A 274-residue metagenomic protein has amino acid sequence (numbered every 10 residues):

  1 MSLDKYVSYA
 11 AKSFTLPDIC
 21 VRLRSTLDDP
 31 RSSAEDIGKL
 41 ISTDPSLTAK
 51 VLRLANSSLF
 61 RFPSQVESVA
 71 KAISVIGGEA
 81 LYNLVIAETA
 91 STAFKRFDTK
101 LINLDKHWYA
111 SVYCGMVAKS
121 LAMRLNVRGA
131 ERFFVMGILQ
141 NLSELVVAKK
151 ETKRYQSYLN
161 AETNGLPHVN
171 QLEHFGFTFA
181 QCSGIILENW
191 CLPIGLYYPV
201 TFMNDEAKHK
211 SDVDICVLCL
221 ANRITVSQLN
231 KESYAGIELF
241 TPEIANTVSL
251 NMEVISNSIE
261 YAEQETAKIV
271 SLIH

Functional and structural regions predicted by a protein language model:
M1-I138, L142-K153, T163, Q171-L239 (+1 more regions): Conserved alpha-helical "signature site" that marks functionally important helical segments or helix/loop junctions
M1-K5, H209, E243-H274: Terminal helices and disordered tails flanking the catalytic cores of nucleotide-processing hydrolases
N160: Short Lys/Arg-enriched helix C-cap and helix-to-coil transition segments that create basic nucleic-acid-contact patches
